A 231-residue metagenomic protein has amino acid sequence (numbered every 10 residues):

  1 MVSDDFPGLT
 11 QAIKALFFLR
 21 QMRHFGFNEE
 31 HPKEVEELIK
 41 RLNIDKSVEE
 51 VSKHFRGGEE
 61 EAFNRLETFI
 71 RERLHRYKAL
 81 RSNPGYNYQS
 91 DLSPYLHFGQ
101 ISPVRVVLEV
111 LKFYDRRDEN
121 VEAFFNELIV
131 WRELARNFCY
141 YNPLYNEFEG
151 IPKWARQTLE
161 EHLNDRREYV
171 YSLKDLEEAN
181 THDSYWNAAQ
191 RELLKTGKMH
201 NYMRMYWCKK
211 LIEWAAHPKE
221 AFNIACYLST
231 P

Functional and structural regions predicted by a protein language model:
M1-E149: Glycine/tryptophan-enriched, flexible segments
N83, N87-P231: Active-site-proximal binding-pocket segments
